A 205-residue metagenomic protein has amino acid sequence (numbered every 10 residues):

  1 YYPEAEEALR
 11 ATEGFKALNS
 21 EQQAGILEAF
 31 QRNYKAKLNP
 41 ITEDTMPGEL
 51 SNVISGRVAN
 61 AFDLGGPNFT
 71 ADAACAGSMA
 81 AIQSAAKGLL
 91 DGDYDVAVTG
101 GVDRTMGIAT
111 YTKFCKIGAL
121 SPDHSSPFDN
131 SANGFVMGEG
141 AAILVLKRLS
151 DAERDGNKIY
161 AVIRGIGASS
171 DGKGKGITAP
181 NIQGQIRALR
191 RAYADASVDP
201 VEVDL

Functional and structural regions predicted by a protein language model:
Y1-L205: Condensing-enzyme catalytic core of the thiolase-fold
